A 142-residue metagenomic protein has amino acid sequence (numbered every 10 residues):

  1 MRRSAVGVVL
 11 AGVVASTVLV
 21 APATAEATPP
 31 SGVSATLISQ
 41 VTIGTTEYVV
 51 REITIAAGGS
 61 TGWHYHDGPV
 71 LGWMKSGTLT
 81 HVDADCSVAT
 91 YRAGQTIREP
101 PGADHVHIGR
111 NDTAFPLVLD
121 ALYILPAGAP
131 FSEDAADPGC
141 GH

Functional and structural regions predicted by a protein language model:
M1-A27: Secretory targeting and sorting signals
V9, T24-E26, V33-S34, I43 (+3 more regions): Membrane-topology and secretion signals of cell-surface/extracellular proteins
P30-G62, L122: A short glycine-rich, His/Asp/Glu-containing loop-to-beta-strand
Q40-I43, I55-A57, D83-D104: Short acidic-glycine-tyrosine-enriched beta hairpin
Y65, W73, T90, N111-P116: Extracellular/periplasmic catalytic domains that process cell-envelope and extracellular macromolecules
H66-C86, Q95: Glycine- and acidic-residue-biased ligand/ion/polar-headgroup-sensing regions
S87, G102-P130: Ligand-binding loop in jelly-roll beta-barrel domains
S132-H142: Short, low-complexity, Pro/Ser/Thr/Gly-rich segments in the mature regions of secreted, periplasmic
